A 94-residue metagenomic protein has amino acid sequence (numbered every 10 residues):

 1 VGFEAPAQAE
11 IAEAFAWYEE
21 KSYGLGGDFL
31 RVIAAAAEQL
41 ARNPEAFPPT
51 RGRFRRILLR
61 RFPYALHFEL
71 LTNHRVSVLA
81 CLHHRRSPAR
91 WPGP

Functional and structural regions predicted by a protein language model:
V1-L30: Arg/Lys-rich, positively charged N-terminal/basic patches that mediate binding to nucleic acids
S22, P44-R51, R85-P88: Short, charge-rich, low-complexity interaction segments located in flexible loops at or near secondary-structure
A35, R42-V76: Basic/aromatic recognition patch in beta-strand/loop cores that engages polyanionic ligands
E69-P94: Enriched for short, Lys/Arg-rich terminal
